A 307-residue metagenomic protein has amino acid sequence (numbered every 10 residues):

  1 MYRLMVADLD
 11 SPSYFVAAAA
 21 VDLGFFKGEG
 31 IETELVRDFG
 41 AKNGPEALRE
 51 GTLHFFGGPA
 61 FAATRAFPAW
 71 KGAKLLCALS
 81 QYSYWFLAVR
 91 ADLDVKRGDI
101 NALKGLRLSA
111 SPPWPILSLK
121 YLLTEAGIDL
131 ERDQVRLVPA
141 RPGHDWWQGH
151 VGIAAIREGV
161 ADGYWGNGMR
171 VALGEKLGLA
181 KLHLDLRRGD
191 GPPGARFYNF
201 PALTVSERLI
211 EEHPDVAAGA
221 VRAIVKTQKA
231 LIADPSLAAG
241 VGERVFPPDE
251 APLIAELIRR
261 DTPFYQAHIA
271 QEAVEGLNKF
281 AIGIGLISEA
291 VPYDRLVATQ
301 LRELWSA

Functional and structural regions predicted by a protein language model:
M1-G143, D162-G168, L179: Short, glycine-/small- and polar/acidic-enriched structural segments that line small-molecule recognition paths
D8, P193-G194, I269: Short Gly/Pro-enriched turn/cap motifs at secondary-structure boundaries
L130-L137, F246-I258, S288-R295: Short, surface-exposed acidic
D145, G149-E243: Pocket-lining segment of extracytoplasmic ligand-binding domains
E211-L286: Secondary-structure end/capping motifs
A281-A307: Conserved C-terminal helix/tail region of periplasmic/extracytoplasmic solute-binding proteins
